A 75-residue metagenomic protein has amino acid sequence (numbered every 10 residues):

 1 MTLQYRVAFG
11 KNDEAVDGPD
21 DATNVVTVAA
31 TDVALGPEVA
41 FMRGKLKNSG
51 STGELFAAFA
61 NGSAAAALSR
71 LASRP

Functional and structural regions predicted by a protein language model:
M1-P75: Feature captures hydrophobic
